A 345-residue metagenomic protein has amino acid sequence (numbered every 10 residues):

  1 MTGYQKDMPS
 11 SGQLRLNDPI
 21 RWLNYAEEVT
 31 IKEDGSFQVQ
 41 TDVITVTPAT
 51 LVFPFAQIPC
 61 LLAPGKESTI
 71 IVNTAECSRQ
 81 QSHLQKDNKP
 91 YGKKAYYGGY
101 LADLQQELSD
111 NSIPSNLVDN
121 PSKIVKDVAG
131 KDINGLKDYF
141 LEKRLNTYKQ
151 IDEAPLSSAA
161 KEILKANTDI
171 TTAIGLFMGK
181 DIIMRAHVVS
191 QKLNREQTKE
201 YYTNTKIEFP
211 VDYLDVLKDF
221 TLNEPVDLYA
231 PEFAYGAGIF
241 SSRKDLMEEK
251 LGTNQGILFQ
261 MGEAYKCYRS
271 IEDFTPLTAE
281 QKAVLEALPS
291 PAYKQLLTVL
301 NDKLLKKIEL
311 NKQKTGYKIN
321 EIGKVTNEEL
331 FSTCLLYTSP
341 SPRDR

Functional and structural regions predicted by a protein language model:
M1-S158: A non-transmembrane, solvent-exposed segment enriched in polar/low-complexity residues
D87-S339, R345: Oxidative protein folding and maturation machinery
